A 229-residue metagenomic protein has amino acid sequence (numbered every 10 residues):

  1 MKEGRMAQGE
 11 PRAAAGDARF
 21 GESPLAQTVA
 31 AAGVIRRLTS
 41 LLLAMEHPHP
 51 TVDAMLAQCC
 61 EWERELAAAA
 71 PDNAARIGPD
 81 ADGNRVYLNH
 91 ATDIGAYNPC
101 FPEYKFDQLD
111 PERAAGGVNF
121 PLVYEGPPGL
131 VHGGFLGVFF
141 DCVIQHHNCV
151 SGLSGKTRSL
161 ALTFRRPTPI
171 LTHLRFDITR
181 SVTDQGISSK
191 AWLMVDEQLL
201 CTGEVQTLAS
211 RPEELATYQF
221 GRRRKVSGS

Functional and structural regions predicted by a protein language model:
K2-G117, S229: Non-catalytic linker/capping segments at the edges of enzyme domains
R113, V131-S154: Active-site helix/loop of acyl-thioester processing domains in fatty-acid/polyketide metabolism, spanning hotdog-fold
V118-F120, F164: Hydrophobic residues in beta-strands and at strand termini
F120-G134: Short histidine-centered catalytic/ligand-binding loop motif
G155-S159: Short, structured beta-strand/loop micro-motifs enriched in basic residues and often containing a Trp
L162-L199: Hydrophobic beta-sheet segments that form the core/acyl-binding groove of ACP/CoA-dependent acyl-chain-processing
C201-G203: A structural microfeature
V205-S229: C-terminal output/interaction extensions
